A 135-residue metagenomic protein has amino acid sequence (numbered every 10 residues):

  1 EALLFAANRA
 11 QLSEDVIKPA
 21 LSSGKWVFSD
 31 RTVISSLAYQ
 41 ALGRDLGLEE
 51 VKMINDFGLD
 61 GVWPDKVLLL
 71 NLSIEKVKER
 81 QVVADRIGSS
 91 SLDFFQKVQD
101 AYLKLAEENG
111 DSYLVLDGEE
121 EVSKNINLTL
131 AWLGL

Functional and structural regions predicted by a protein language model:
E1-L59: ATP-dependent small-molecule kinase phosphotransfer cores that center on conserved nucleotide phosphate-binding segments
L4, L21, L46, L69-L72 (+2 more regions): Generic leucine side-chain signal with a strong bias for well-ordered alpha-helical environments
N8, T32, L72, E119-E121: Short beta->alpha linker loops
G24, P64, G110-Y113: A generic structural signal for alpha->beta connector loops
F28, K66-L68, L114-L116: Hydrophobic/aromatic beta-strand patches that form the interior of the parallel beta-sheet core in alpha/beta enzyme
S35-D100: A glycine- and Lys/Arg-enriched "phosphate-lid" helix/loop adjacent to the NTP-binding pocket of small-molecule kinases
E75-L135: NTP-dependent small-molecule kinase module
